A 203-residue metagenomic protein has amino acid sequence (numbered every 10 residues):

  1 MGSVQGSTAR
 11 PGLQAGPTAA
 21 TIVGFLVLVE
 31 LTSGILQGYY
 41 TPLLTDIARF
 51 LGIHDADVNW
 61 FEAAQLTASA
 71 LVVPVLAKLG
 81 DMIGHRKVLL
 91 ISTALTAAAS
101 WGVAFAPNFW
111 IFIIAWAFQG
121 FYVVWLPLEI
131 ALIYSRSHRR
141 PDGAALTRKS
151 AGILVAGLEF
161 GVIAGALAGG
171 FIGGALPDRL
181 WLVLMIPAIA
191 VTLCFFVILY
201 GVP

Functional and structural regions predicted by a protein language model:
T18-V58, E62-A63, T67, V72-L76 (+2 more regions): Extracytoplasmic
F50, A94-P107: C-terminal ends and interior cores of transmembrane alpha-helices in multi-pass membrane transporters/permeases
G52, G84, F105-I111, P177: Helix-breaking motifs and short loop linkers at transmembrane-helix boundaries and internal kinks in secondary membrane
L71-H85, G173: Helix-to-loop junctions at the C-terminal end of transmembrane segments in multipass secondary transporters
R86-L89, T96, F112: Primarily marks hydrophobic transmembrane alpha-helices of the MFS/SLC 12-helix fold
A98-G102, W110-Q119: Paired small-residue
W125-P141: Intracellular juxtamembrane helix-capping segments at the cytosolic ends of symmetry-related transmembrane helices
G157-L199: Helix-loop-helix hairpin linking two adjacent transmembrane segments in secondary transporters
